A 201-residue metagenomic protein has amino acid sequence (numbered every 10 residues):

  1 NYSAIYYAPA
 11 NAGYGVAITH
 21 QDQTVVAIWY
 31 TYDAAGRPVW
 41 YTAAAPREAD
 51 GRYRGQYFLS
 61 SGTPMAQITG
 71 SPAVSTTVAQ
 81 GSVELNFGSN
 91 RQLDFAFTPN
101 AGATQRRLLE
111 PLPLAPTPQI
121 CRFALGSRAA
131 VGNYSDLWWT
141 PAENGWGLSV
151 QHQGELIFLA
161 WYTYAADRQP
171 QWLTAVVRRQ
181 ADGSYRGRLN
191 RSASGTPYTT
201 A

Functional and structural regions predicted by a protein language model:
N1-A201: Mature soluble binding/inhibitory domains
